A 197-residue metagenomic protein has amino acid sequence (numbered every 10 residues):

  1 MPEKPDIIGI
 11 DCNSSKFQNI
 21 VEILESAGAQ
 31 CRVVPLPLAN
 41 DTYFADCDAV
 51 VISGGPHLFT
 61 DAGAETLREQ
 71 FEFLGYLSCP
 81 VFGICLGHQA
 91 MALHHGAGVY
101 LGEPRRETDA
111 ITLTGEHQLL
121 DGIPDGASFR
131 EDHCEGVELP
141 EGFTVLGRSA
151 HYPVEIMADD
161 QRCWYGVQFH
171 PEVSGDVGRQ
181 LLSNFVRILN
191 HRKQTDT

Functional and structural regions predicted by a protein language model:
P2-I8: Extreme N-terminal starter segment of soluble prokaryotic enzymes
D6, S14, Q18-G83: Flexible gly/pro-rich beta->alpha loop and the following alpha-helix that scaffold active-site loops
K16, H57-F59, H88, G136-E138 (+1 more regions): Glycine-rich nucleotide phosphate-binding loop and flanking beta-alpha elements of Rossmann-like dinucleotide-binding
V21-E22, A62-E65, L93-A97, G142 (+1 more regions): Short amphipathic alpha-helical segments
L24-A27, T66-Q70, V99-Y100, L146-R148 (+1 more regions): Glycine-rich, phosphate-binding/catalytic loops in enzymes
G83, G87, A92: Gly/Ala-rich beta-loop-alpha elbow adjacent to hydrolase catalytic centers
L93-D160, W164, Q168-D176: Pocket-forming structural segment of enzyme catalytic cores
P171-T197: Acyltransferase
